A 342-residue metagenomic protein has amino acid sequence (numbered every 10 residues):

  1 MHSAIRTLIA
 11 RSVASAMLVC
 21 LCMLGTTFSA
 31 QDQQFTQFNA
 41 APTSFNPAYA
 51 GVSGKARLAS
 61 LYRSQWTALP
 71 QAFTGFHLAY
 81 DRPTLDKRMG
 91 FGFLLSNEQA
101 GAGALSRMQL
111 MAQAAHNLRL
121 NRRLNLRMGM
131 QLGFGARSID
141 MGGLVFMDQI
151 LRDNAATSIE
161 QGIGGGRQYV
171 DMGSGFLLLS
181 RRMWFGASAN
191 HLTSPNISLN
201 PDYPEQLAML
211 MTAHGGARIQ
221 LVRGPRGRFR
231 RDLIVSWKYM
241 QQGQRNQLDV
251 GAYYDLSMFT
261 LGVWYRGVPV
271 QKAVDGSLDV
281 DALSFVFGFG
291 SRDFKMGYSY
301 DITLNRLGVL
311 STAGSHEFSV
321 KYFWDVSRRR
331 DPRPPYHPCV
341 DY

Functional and structural regions predicted by a protein language model:
M1-D32, D325-Y342: Cleavable N-terminal export/targeting peptides
Q31-Y342: Subset of outer-membrane beta-barrel
